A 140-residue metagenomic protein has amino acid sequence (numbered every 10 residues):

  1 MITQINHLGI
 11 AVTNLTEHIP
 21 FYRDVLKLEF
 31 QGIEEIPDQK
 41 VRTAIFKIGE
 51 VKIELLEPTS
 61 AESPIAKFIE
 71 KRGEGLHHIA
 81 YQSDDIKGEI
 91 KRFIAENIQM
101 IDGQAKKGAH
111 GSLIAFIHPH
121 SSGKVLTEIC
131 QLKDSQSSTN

Functional and structural regions predicted by a protein language model:
M1-E17, E74-S83, L132-N140: N-terminal beta-strand motif that seeds the catalytic metal site of vicinal oxygen chelate
Q4-N6, L28-K40, T59-H77, E96-I114: A cross-kingdom feature marking solvent-exposed beta-strand/loop segments within repeated, beta-rich binding/scaffold
I5-L8, Y22, F46, I53-L56 (+4 more regions): Short, structured motif recognition centered on aromatic/hydrophobic residues
G9, K52, K71-E89, G123-K124: Short coil/turn motifs at helix boundaries and re-entrant loops, enriched in small/polar and proline residues
T16-E29, A95-E96: Amphipathic alpha-helical segments
H18, E29, K52-I53, A61-P64 (+2 more regions): Short loop/beta submotifs within extracellular cysteine-rich repeat domains
I36-K52: C-terminal "cap" of GNAT-fold acetyltransferases
A44-K47, Y81, I90-N140: Vicinal oxygen chelate
